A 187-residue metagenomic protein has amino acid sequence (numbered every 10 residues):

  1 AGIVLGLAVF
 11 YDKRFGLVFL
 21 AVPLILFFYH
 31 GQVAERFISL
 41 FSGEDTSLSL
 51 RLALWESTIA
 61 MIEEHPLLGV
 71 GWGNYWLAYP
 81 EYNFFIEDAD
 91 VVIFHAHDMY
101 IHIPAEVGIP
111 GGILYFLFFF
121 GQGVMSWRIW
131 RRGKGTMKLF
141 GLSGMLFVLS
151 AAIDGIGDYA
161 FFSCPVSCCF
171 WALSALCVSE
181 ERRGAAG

Functional and structural regions predicted by a protein language model:
A1-F10, G121-V124, S150, L173-R182: Hydrophobic transmembrane alpha-helices
A1-G31: Hydrophobic alpha-helical segments of polytopic membrane proteins
I3-V4, I109-S150: Hydrophobic transmembrane alpha-helices and their immediate junctions
R14-L20, L142-G187: Transmembrane alpha-helices of multi-pass inner-membrane enzymes
L17-L24, F37-D45, G184-G187: A cytosolic-side transmembrane-helix exit/cap motif
V33, I38, G121-G135, F161 (+1 more regions): Juxtamembrane transmembrane-helix termini
A34-S42, T46, I59, E64: Aromatic-rich transmembrane-lumenal/periplasmic boundary elements in polytopic membrane proteins
S42-E56, L68-V107, W130: Long extracytoplasmic/lumenal interhelical loops at the membrane interface of multi-pass membrane proteins
